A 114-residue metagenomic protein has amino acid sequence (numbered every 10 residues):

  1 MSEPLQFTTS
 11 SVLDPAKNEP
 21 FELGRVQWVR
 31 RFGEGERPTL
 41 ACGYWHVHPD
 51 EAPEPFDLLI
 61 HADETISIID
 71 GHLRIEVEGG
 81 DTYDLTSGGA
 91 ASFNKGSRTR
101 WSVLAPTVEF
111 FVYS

Functional and structural regions predicted by a protein language model:
M1-G43, H48-P49: A short, N-terminal "cap"/entry segment at the start of jelly-roll beta-barrel domains of the cupin/DSBH fold
T39-A41, A62, P106-T107: A structure-centric signal for secondary-structure junctions around beta-strands
A41-I60, N94-K95: Conserved short histidine dyad/triad with adjacent acidic residue
Y44, D70, V77-G79, V103 (+1 more regions): Residue-level recognition of conserved beta-strand positions in structured domain cores
Y44, T82-D84, R98-R100: Well-ordered beta-strand positions in beta-sheet-rich domains
L59-I75: Short, conserved beta-strand element in jelly-roll/cupin
G79-K95: Short acidic-glycine-tyrosine-enriched beta hairpin
N94-S114: Ligand-binding loop in jelly-roll beta-barrel domains
